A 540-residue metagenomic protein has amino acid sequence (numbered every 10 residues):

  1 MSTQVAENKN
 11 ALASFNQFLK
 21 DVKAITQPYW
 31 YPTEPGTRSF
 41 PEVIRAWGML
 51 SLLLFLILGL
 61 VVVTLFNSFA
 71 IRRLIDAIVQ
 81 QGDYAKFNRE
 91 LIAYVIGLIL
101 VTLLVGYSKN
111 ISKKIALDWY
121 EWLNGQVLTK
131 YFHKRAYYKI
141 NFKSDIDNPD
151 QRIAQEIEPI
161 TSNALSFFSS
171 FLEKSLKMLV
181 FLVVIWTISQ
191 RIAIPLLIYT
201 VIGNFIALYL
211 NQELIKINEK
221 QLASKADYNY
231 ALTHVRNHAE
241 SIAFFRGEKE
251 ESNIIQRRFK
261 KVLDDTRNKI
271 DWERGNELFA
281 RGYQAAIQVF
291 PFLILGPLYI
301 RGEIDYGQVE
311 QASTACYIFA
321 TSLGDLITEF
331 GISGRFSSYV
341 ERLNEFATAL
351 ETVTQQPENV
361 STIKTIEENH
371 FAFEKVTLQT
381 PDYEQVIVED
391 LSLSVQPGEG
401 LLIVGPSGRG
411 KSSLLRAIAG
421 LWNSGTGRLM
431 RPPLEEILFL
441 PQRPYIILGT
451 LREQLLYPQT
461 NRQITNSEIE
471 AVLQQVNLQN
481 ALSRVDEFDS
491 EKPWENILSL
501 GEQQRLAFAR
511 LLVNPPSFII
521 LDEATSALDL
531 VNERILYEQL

Functional and structural regions predicted by a protein language model:
M1-T64, V79-Y94, S108, S112 (+8 more regions): Membrane-integrated ABC transporters
S2-T3, E7, A11, V63 (+7 more regions): Juxtamembrane helix-loop junctions of ABC transporter transmembrane domains
F55, F66-R72, L104-V105, S169-N211 (+3 more regions): A hydrophobic transmembrane-helix motif
V127-I157, A231-I254, E345-P357, Q479-A481: Short intracellular "coupling" helices and adjacent cytoplasmic loop segments at the cytosolic face of multi-pass
I217-I270, T362: Loop segments that connect adjacent transmembrane helices in multi-pass transporters
S224-Y228, A243-G247, N253, F290-P291 (+1 more regions): Cytosolic ends of transmembrane helices, especially the final helix of ABC transmembrane type-1 domains
T362-L540: ABC-type nucleotide-binding domain
